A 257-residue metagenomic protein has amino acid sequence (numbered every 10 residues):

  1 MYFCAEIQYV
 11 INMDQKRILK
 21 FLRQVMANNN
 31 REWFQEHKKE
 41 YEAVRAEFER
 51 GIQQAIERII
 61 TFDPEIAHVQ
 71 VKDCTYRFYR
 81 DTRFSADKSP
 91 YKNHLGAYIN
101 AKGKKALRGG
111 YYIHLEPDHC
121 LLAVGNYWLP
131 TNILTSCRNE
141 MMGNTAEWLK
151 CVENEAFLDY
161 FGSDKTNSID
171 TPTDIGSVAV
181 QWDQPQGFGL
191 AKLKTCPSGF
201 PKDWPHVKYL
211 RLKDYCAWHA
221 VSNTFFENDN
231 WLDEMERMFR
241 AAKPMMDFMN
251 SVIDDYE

Functional and structural regions predicted by a protein language model:
Y2-Y9: Short, positively charged and aromatic/hydrophobic N-terminal segments
V10-L19, K208-L210: Acidic, low-complexity proline/glycine-rich segments
R17, M26-F62, R237-Y256: Contiguous, amphipathic alpha-helical segments that mediate oligomerization or scaffolding in large protein assemblies
E47-G103: Extended cationic-aromatic binding surfaces that line active-site or macromolecule-binding grooves and engage
D81-T145: Aromatic- and glycine-enriched beta-alpha-beta binding-site module
Y112, H206-V207: Short, surface-exposed charged micro-motifs
P117-L193, F200: Compact, glycine/acidic-enriched structural inserts
G199, D203-P205, H219-E257: Extended, charged low-complexity segments that frequently continue into or abut oligomerization scaffolds
